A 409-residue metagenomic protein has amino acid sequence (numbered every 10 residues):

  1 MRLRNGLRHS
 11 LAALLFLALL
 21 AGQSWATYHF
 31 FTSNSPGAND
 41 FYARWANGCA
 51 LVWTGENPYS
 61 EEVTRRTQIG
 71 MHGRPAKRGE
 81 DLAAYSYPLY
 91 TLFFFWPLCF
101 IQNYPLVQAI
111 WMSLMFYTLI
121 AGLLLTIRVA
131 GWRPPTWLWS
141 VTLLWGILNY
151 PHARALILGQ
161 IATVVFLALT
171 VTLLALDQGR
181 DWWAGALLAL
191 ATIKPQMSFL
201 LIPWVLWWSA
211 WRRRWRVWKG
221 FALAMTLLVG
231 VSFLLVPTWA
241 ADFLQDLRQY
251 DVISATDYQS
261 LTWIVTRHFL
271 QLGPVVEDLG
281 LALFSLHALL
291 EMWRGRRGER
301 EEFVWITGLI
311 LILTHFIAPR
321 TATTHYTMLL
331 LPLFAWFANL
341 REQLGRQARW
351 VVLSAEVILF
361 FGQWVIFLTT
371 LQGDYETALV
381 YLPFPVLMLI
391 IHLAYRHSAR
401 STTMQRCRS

Functional and structural regions predicted by a protein language model:
M1-D177, D181-W183, W207-L330, F337-N339 (+1 more regions): Primarily membrane-embedded glycan-assembly and transfer machineries that use lipid-linked glycans
A46-C49, L188, E356-L359: Generic alpha-helical structural context detector
V63-T64, I202, L206, L344-G345: Sparse recognition of residues in long alpha-helices and their boundaries
F93, L138, I147, A191 (+4 more regions): Hydrophobic alpha-helical transmembrane segments of integral membrane proteins, especially lipid-exposed positions
L188-L206, A318-H325: Transmembrane helices and adjacent periplasmic/lumenal helix-loop junctions of polyprenol-phosphate-dependent
I193-M197, T226-V231, V351, I358: Membrane-embedded alpha-helical segments of transport systems, primarily multispan ion/solute transporters
A335-S409: Aromatic-enriched
